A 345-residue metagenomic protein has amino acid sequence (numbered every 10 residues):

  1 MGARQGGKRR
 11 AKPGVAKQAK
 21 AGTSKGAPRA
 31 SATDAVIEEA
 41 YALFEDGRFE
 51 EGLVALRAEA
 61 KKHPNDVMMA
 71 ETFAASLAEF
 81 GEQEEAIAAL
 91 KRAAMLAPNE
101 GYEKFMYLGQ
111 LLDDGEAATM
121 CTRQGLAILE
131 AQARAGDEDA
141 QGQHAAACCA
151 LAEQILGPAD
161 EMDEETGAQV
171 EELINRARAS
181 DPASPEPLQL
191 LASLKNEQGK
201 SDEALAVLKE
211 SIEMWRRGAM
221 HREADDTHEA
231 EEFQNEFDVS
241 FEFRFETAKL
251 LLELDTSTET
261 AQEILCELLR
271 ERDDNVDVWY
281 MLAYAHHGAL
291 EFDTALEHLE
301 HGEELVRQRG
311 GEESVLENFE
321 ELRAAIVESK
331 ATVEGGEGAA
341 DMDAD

Functional and structural regions predicted by a protein language model:
S31-K62, E79, A150-E161, E246 (+1 more regions): Alpha-helical segment of the N-proximal tetratricopeptide repeat
D46, F80, L112-G115, P158 (+5 more regions): Structural motif corresponding to the intra-repeat A-B loop/turn of tetratricopeptide repeats
K91-Y102, L126-A145, P158-D163, N175-D181 (+2 more regions): Flexible helix-coil transition and linker loops at the boundaries of alpha-helical arrays
L205-D345: Structured C-terminal portions of repeat-based eukaryotic scaffold domains
